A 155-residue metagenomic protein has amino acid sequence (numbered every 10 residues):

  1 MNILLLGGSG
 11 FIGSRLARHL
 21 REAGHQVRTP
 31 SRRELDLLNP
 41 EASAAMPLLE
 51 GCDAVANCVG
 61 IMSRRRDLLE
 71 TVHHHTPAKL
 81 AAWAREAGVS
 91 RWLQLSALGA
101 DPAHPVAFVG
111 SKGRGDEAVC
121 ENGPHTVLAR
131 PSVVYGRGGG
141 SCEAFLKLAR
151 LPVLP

Functional and structural regions predicted by a protein language model:
M1-H25: N-terminal Rossmann NAD(P)H-binding glycine-rich loop of SDR-like oxidoreductase domains
L4, R28, V127: Conserved beta-strand positions in the Rossmann-like core of class I SAM-dependent methyltransferases
S14, H74, G113: Residues forming the Rossmann-fold NAD(P)(H) cofactor-binding site
H25-R32: Conserved glycine-rich Rossmann-like NAD(P)H-binding loop of the short-chain dehydrogenase/reductase
L37-A87, A97-P102: NAD(P)H-binding glycine-rich loop region in Rossmannoid oxidoreductase-like domains and their noncatalytic homologs
A87-R91, P124: A short helix->loop->beta-strand "cap" motif at the edges of active sites that frequently abuts
H104-P155: Oxidoreductase cofactor-interface core, primarily capturing Rossmann-like NAD(P)-dependent enzymes
